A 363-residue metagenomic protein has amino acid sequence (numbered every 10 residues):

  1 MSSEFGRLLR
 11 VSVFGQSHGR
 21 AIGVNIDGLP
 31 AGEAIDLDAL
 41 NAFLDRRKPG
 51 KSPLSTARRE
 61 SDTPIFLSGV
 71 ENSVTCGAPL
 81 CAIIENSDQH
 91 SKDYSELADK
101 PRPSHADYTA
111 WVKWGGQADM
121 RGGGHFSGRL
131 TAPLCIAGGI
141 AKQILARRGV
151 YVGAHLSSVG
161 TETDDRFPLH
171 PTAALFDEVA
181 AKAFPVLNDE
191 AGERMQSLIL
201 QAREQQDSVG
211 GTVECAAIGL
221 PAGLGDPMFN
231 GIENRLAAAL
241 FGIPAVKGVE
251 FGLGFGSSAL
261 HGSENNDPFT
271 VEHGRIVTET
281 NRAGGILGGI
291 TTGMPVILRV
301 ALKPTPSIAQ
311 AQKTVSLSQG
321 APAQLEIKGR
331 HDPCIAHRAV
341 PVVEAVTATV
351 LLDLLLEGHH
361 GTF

Functional and structural regions predicted by a protein language model:
M1-R58: N-terminal, positively charged regions that mediate nucleic acid binding
R10, T305-F363: Internal helix-turn-beta structural module
R10-G15, A118-L130, A222-D226, N281-I286 (+1 more regions): A short glycine/serine-rich beta->alpha loop
F14-R20, Q206-P322: Glycine-rich anion/phosphate-binding loop at the beta-strand->alpha-helix junction
R20-G32, G128-Y151, N230-A238, M294-T305 (+1 more regions): Alpha-helical support elements that line or immediately flank enzyme active sites and cofactor-binding pockets
L44-T109: Glycine-rich, N-terminal phosphate-binding loop and its surrounding beta-alpha-beta segment
A98-G124, T314-H331: Short acidic, glycine/tyrosine-flanked loop/strand segments centered on an H-E-D-like triad
V112-M228: Glycine-rich, mobile lid/loop segments that gate access to catalytic sites or pores
